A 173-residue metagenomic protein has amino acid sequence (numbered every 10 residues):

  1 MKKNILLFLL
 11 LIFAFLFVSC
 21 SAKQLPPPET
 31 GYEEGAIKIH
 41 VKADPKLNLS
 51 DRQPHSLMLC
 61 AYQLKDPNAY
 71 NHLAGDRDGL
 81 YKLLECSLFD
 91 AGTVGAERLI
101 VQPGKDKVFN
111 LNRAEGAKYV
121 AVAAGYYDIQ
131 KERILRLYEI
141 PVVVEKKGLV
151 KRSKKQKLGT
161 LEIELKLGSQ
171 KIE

Functional and structural regions predicted by a protein language model:
M1-F8: Bacterial N-terminal signal peptides that target proteins for export
L16-S19: C-terminal motif of bacterial Sec signal peptides marking the signal peptidase cleavage site
S21-Q24: Bacterial signal peptide processing site
I39-S50: Short amphipathic, basic-aromatic surface patches that mediate peripheral association with negatively charged
D51-M58: Short coil-to-beta strand junction motifs in C2/discoidin
L73-A114, D128: Tryptophan-paired
A117-D128: A short, solvent-exposed beta-strand micro-motif common in secreted/extracellular proteins
L135-E173: Glycine-rich, aromatic-bearing surface loops/beta-hairpins
